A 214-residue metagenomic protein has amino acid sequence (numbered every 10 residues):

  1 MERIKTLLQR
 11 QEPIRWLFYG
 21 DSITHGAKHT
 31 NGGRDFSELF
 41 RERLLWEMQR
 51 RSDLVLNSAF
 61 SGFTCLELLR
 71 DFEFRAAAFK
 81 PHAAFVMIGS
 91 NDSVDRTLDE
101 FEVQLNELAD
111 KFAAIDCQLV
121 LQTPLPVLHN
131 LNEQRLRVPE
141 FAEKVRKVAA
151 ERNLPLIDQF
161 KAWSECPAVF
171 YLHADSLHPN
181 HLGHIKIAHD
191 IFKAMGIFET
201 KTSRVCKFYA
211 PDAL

Functional and structural regions predicted by a protein language model:
M1-S61, E73-K80: Serine-esterase "nucleophile elbow" of acetyl-processing enzymes
E38-L54, F63-L214: Alpha-helical cap/lid subdomain in secreted, periplasmic, or secretory-pathway luminal O-acyl-processing enzymes
